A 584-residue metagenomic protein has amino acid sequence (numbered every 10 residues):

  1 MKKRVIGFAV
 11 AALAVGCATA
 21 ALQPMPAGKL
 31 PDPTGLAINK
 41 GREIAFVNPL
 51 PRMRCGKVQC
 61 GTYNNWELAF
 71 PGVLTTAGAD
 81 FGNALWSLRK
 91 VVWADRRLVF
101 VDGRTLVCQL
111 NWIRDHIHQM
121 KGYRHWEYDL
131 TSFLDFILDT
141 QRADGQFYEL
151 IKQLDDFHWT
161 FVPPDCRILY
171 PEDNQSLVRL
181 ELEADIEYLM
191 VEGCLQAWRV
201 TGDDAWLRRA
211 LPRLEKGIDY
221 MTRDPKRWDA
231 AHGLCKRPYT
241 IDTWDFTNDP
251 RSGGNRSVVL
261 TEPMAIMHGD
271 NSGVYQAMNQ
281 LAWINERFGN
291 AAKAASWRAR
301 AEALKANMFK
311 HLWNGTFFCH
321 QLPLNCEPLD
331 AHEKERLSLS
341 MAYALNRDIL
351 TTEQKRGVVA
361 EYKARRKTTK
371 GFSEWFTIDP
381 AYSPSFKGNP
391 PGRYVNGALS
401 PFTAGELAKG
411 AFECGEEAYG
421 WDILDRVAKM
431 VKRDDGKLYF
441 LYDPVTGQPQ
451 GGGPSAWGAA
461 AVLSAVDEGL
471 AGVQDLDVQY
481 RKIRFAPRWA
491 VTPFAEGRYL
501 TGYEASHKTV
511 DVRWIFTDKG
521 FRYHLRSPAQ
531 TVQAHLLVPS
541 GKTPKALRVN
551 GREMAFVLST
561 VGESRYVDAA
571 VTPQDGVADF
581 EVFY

Functional and structural regions predicted by a protein language model:
V5-A14: Sec-dependent N-terminal signal peptides
M25-A69, T75, G82-N83, C108-W112 (+10 more regions): Catalytic cores of carbohydrate-active enzymes
P26, N39, R104-T105, K152-L189 (+4 more regions): The feature captures the catalytic groove of carbohydrate-active enzymes
F70-A77, N83-I113, I117-K121: Asp/Glu-centered strand-loop micro-motifs enriched in Gly/Pro and often flanked by an aromatic residue
Q109-R237, M267-N271, Y275, G397-A408 (+3 more regions): Aromatic-rich carbohydrate-recognition surfaces in CAZymes
S257, T261-M264, D330-R365, Y394 (+4 more regions): Aromatic (Trp/Tyr) and acidic
E406-Y584: Non-catalytic C-terminal accessory modules of carbohydrate-active enzymes
